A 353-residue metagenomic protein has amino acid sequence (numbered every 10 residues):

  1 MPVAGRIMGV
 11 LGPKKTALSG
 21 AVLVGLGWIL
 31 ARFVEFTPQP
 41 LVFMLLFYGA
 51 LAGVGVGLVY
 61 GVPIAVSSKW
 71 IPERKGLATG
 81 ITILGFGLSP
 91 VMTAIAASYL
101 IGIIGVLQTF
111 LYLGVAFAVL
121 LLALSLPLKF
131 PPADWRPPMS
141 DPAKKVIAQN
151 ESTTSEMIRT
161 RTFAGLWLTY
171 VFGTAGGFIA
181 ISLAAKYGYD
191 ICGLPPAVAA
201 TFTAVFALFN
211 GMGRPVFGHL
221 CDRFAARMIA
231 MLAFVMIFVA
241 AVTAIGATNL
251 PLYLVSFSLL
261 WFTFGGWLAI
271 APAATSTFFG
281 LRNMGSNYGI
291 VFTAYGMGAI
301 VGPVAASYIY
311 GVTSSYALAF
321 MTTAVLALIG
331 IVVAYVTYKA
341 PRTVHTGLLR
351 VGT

Functional and structural regions predicted by a protein language model:
I7-M8, A96-I104, T109, G188-Y189 (+2 more regions): Interfacial helix-cap and linker-helix signal at transmembrane-aqueous boundaries of multi-pass secondary transporters
G9-A21, R223-F234: Cytoplasmic membrane-interface "Motif A"-like loop-to-helix N-cap segments of 12-TM Major Facilitator Superfamily
V22-P38, M236-T248: C-terminal ends and interior cores of transmembrane alpha-helices in multi-pass membrane transporters/permeases
L41-L58, L252-G266: Hydrophobic core of transmembrane alpha-helices in multi-pass small-molecule transporters, especially MFS/SLC-type
G57-I71, A78-T79, G266-F279: Intracellular juxtamembrane helix-capping segments at the cytosolic ends of symmetry-related transmembrane helices
F86-A133: Helix-loop-helix hairpin linking two adjacent transmembrane segments in secondary transporters
S155-F217, G302: Extracytoplasmic gate region of multi-pass secondary transporters
I179, V198-A200, A204-A274: C-terminal transmembrane helical hairpin of 12-TM major facilitator-type secondary transporters
